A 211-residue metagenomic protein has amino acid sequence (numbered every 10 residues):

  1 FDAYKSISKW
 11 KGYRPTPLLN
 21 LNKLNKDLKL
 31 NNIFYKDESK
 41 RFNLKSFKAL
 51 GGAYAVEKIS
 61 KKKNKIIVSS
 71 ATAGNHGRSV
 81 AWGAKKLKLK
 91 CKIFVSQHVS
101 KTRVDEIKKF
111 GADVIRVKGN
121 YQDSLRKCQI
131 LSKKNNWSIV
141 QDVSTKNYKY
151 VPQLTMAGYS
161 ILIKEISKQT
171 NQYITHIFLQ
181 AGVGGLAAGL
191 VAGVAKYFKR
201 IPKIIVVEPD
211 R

Functional and structural regions predicted by a protein language model:
F1-R211: PLP-dependent amino-acid enzyme catalytic core
